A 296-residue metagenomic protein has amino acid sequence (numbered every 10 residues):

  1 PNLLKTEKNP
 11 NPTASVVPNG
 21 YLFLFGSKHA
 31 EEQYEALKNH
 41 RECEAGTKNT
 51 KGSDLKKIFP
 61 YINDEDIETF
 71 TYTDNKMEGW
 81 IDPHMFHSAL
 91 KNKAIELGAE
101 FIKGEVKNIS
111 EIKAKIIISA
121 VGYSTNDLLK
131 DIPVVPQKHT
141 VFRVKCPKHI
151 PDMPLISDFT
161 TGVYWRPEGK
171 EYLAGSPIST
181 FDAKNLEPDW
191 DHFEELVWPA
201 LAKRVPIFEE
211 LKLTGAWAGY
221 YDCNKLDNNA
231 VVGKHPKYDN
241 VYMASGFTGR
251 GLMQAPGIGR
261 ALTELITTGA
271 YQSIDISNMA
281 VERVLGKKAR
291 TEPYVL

Functional and structural regions predicted by a protein language model:
P1, A30-L37, G52, F86-H87 (+4 more regions): A general structural signal for well-ordered alpha-helical segments in protein cores
P1-I58, G162-V163: Dinucleotide-binding Rossmann-like beta1-alpha1 core, especially the glycine-rich loop that anchors the ADP
T6, P10-P18, V121-N240: Active-site substrate-recognition segment that forms the wall of the catalytic cavity or substrate channel
F23-E32, Y72-N92, E187-F193: Short beta-strand to alpha-helix junction loop
K51-G52, K103-E105, G215: Short loop/edge segments at beta-strand edges and connector loops that shape dinucleotide/nucleotide cofactor-binding
I58-I67, E111-A114, C223-N228, K237-Y238: A short, glycine/Asx- and small/polar-enriched loop/turn that sits immediately N-terminal to a beta-strand
T73-K115, A120: Helical element adjacent to the flavin cofactor pocket in flavoenzyme catalytic cores
V205-L296: C-terminal catalytic lobe of FAD-dependent flavoproteins
